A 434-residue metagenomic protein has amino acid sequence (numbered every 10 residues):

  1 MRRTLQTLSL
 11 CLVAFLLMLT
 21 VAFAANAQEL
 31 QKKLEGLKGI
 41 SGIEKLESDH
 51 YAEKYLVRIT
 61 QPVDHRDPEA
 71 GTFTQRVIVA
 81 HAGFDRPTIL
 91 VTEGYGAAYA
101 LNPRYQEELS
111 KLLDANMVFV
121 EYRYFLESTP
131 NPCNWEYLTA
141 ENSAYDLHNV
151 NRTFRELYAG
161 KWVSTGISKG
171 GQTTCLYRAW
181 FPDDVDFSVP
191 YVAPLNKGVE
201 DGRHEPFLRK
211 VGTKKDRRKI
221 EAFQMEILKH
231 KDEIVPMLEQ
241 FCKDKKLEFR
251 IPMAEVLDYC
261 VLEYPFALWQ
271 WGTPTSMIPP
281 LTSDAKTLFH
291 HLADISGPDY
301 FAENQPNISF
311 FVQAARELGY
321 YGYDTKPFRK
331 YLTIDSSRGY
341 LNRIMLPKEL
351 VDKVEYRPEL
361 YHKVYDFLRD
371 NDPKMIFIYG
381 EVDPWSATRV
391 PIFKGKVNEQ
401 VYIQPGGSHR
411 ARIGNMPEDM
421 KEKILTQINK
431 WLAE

Functional and structural regions predicted by a protein language model:
N26-N116, E418-E422, T426-E434: Catalytic-loop region of hydrolases
Y124-W135: Glycine-rich "HGGG/HGxG" loop immediately N-terminal to the catalytic nucleophile of the alpha/beta-hydrolase
Y137-R155: Alpha/beta-hydrolase active-site loop
Y158-S168: Alpha/beta-hydrolase fold nucleophile elbow
G171-P182: Short glycine-enriched nucleophile-adjacent loop and the immediately C-terminal alpha-helix near the catalytic center
V185-F241: A catalytic-pocket lid/entrance helix-loop region that shapes and gates access to the active site across common
F241-Y356: Alpha/beta-hydrolase fold active-site neighborhood
F377-Y379: Short beta-strand/loop motif that positions the catalytic acidic residue of the alpha/beta-hydrolase fold
